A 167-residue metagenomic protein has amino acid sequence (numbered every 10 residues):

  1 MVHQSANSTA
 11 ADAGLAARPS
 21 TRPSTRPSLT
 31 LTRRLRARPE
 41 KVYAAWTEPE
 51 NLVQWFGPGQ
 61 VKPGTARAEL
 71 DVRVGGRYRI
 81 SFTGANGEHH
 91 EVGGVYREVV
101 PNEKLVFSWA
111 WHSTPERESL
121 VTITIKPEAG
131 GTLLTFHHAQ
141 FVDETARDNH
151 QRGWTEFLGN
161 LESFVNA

Functional and structural regions predicted by a protein language model:
M1-K62: Hydrophobic ligand-binding cavity/cleft-lining segments
H3-Q4, K104-T155: Beta-strand/loop substructures that line and gate deep hydrophobic ligand-binding cavities in soluble
H3-S5, R67-A68, R73, S81-F82 (+3 more regions): Charge-dense, helix-prone N-terminal extensions
R26-T32, P39-K41, R77, E91 (+3 more regions): Intrinsic-disorder/low-complexity, polar/charged segments enriched in Ser/Thr/Lys/Arg/Asp/Glu/Gln
T30-L31, E50-H89: Short beta-edge strand/loop motif at the mouth of beta-sheet-based domains
R33, A68, V92-E98, W109 (+1 more regions): Hydrophobic/aromatic beta-strand elements that line small-molecule binding cavities or substrate pockets in beta-rich
R36, V99-P101, E128-G130: Structural motif
V42, L52, Y78-I80, Y96 (+4 more regions): Hydrophobic pocket/interface hotspot
